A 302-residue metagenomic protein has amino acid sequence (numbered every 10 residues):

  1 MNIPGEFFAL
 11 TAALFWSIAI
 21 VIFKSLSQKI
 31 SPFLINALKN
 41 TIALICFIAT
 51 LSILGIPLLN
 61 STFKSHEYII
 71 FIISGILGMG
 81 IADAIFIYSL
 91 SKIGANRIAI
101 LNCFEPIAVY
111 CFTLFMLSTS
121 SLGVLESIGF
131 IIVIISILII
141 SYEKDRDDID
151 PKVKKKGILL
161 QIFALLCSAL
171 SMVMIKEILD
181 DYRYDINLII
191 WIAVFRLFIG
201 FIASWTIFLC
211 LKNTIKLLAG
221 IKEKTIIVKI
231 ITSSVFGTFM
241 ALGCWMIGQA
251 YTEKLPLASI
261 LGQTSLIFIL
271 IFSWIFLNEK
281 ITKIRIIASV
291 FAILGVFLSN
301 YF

Functional and structural regions predicted by a protein language model:
M1-L34, L38-I73, D83-I93, L138 (+5 more regions): Membrane-interface interhelical linkers
T11, L38-K39, L101-F104, L125-I128 (+3 more regions): Hydrophobic core positions of alpha-helical segments in small-molecule transporters and transporter systems
S17, I48, I76-G80, I107-C111 (+7 more regions): Hydrophobic/small/kink-forming positions within alpha-helical transmembrane segments of polytopic membrane proteins
I35-N36, I98, I192: Juxtamembrane helix-start motifs in multi-pass secondary transporters
I42-C46, L101-M116, I131, I199 (+3 more regions): Alpha-helical transmembrane segments of compact multi-pass small-molecule transporters, enriched in specific families
S61, S65, N102, V109 (+5 more regions): Loop-to-transmembrane alpha-helix entry segments
S74, L122, E126-V133, N187-G200: Alpha-helical transmembrane segments
A250-Y251, F297-F302: Juxtamembrane boundary at the C-terminal end of a transmembrane helix
